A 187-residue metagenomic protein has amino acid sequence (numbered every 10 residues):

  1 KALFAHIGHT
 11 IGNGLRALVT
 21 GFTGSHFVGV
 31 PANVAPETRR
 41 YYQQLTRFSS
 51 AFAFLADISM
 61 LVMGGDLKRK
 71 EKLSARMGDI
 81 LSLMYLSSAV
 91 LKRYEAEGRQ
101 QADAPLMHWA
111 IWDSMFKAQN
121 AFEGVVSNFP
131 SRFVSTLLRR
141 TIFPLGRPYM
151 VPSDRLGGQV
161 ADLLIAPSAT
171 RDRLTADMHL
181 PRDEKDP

Functional and structural regions predicted by a protein language model:
K1-P187: Flavin-dependent oxidoreductase catalytic core characteristic of acyl-CoA dehydrogenase/oxidase-like enzymes
